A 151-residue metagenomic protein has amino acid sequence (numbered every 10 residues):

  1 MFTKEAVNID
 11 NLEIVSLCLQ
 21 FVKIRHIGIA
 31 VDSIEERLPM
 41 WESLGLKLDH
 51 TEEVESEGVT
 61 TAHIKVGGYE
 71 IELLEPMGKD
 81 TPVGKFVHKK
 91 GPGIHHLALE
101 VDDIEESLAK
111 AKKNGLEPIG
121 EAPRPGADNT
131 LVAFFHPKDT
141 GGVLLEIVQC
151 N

Functional and structural regions predicted by a protein language model:
M1-L17: N-terminal amphipathic/basic-hydrophobic helices that include classical n-h-c signal peptides and signal-anchor
L12-E36, P92-V101, C150-N151: N-terminal beta-strand motif that seeds the catalytic metal site of vicinal oxygen chelate
L17-L19, E53, A62-E72, L99 (+1 more regions): Vicinal oxygen chelate
L19, I24-R25, L44, L48-G58 (+3 more regions): A cross-kingdom feature marking solvent-exposed beta-strand/loop segments within repeated, beta-rich binding/scaffold
I24-V31, M40-W41, I64, I71-L74 (+4 more regions): Short, structured motif recognition centered on aromatic/hydrophobic residues
R37-W41, A111: Conserved active-site tyrosine of GNAT-family acetyltransferases
G67-I71, G78-D80, I104: Short, charged/polar surface micro-motifs in flexible loops or helix N-caps
